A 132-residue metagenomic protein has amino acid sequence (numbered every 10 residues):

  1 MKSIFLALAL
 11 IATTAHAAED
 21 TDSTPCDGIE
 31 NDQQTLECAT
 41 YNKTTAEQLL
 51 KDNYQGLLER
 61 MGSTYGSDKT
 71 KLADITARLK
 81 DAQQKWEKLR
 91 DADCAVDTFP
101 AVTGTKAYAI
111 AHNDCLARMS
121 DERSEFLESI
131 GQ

Functional and structural regions predicted by a protein language model:
M1-F5: Bacterial N-terminal signal peptides that target proteins for export
A7, A12-A17: N-terminal signal peptide c-region/cleavage motif recognized by signal peptidases
A18-Q132: N-terminal alpha-helical modules
